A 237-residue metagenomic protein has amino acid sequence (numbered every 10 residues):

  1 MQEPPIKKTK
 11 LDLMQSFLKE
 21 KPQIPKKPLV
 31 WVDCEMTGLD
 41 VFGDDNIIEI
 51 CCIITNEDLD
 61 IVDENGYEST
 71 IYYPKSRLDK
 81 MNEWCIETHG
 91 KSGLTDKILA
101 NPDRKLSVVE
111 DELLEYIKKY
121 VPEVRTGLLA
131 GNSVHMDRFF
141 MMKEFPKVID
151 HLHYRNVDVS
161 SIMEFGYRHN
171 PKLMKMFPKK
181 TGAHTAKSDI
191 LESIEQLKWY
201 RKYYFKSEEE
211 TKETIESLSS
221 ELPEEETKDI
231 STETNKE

Functional and structural regions predicted by a protein language model:
M1-P25, I215-E237: Eukaryotic N-terminal low-complexity, Ser/Thr- and Lys/Arg-rich leader segments that predominantly function as
F17-L129: Conserved non-catalytic scaffold segment of RNase H-like nuclease domains
W31, W84, Y116, L152-Y154 (+2 more regions): Tryptophan-centric aromatic hotspots in well-structured domains and transmembrane helices
D33-E35, N56, D137, D158 (+1 more regions): Acidic active-site catalytic centers that drive phospho-/nucleotidyl reactions and related ester hydrolyses
L39, I47, L59, R138-M142 (+2 more regions): Catalytic phosphate/metal-binding cores of nucleic-acid and nucleotide-processing enzymes, i.e., regions that mediate
I71-G93, V159-I194: Active-site-proximal helix-loop-helix substrate-binding element of RNase H-like nuclease domains
K119-V121, M136-R155: Substrate-recognition/cap helix-loop segment adjacent to the acidic, metal-dependent catalytic center of Asp-based
V124-H135, F139-F140, E144, K172-E226 (+1 more regions): Acidic, Mg2+-coordinating catalytic module of metal-dependent nucleases/exonucleases that use a two-metal-ion mechanism
